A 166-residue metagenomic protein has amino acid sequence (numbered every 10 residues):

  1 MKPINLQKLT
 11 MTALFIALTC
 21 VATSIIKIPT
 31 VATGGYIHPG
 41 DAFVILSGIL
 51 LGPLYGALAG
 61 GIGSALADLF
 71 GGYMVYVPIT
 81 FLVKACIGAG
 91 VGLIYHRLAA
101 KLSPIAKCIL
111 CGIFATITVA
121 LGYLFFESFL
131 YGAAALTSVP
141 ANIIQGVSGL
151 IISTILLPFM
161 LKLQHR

Functional and structural regions predicted by a protein language model:
M1-R166: Loop-helix junctions at membrane interfaces
